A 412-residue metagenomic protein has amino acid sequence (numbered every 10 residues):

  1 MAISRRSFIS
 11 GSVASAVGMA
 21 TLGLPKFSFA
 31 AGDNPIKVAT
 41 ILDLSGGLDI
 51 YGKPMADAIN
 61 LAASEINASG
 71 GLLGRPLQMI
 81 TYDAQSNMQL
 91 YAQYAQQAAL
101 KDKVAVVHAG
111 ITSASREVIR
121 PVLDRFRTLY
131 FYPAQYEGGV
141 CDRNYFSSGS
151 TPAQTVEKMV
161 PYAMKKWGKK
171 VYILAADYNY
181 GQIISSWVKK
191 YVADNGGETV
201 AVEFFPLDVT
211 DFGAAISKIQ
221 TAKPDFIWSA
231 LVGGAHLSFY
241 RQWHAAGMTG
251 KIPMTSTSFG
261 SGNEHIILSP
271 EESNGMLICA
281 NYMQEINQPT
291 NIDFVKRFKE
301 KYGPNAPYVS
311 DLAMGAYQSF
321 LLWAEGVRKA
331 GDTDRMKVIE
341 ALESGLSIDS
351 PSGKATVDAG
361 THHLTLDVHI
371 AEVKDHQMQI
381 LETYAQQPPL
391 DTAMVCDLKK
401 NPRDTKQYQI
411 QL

Functional and structural regions predicted by a protein language model:
A2-G11, A20-L412: Extracytosolic ligand-binding ectodomains
